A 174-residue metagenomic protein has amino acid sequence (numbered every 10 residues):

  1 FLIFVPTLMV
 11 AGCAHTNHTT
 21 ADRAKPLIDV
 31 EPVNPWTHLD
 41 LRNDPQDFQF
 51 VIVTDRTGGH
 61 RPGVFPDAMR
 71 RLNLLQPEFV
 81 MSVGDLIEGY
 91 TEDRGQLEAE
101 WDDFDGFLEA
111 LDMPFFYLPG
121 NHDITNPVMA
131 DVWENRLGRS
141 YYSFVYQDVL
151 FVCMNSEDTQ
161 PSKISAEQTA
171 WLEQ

Functional and structural regions predicted by a protein language model:
F1-T7: Sec-dependent N-terminal signal peptides
T7, D47-F50, D148-F151: A residue-level signal for beta-strand positions that form part of recognition/binding surfaces within mature
V10-G12: C-terminal motif of bacterial Sec signal peptides marking the signal peptidase cleavage site
H15-E98, D103: N-terminal active-site segment of His-dependent metallophosphoesterases
H18-P35, D40-R42, R94-E173: Extended active-site neighborhood of metal-dependent phosphoesterases/phosphodiesterases
V53, E173-Q174: Conserved short hydrophobic patches within well-ordered secondary structure
